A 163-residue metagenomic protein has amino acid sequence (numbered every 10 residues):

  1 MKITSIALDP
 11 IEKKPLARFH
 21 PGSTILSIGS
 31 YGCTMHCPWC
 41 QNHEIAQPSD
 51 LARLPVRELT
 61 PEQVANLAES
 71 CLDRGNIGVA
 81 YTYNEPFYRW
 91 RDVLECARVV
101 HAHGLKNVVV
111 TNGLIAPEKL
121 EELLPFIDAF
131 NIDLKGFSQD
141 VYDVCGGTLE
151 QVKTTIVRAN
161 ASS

Functional and structural regions predicted by a protein language model:
M1-F130: Conserved Radical SAM active-site core
P48-D50, S138-D143: A short acidic, helix-capping loop that chelates divalent metal ions and anchors anionic groups
V56-L59, D143-Q151: Alpha-helix N-cap and loop-to-helix initiation/capping positions
K119-E121, Y142-C145: Short, well-ordered secondary-structure micro-motifs
P125-I127, K135-Q139, N160-S162: Histidine/lysine/aspartate-rich catalytic loop segments that bind and position anionic ligands
E150-S163: Conserved C-terminal portion of the radical SAM core fold that forms the substrate/S-adenosylmethionine-binding
